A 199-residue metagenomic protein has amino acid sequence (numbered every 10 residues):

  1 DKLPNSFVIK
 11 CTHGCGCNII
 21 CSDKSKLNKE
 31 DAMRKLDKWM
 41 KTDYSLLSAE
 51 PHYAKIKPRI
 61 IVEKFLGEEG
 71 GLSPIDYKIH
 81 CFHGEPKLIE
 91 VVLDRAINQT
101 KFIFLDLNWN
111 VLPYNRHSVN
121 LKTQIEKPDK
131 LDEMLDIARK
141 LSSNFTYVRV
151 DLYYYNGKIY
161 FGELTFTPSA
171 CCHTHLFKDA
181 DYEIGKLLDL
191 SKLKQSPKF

Functional and structural regions predicted by a protein language model:
D1-F7: Charged, often glycine-rich, active-site loop that binds/positions anionic groups
L3, D31-S118: Phosphate-binding site of ATP-dependent enzymes
F7-K41: Glycine-rich phosphate-binding loop of ATP-grasp-fold ATP-dependent ligases
T12, F65-L66, H80, V92 (+2 more regions): Anionic group-transfer/hydrolysis microenvironments
H13, N18-I20, S25, F102-L121 (+5 more regions): C-terminal and inter-domain tail/linker signature
C15-I20, N28-E30, G70-G71, K87-E90 (+3 more regions): Short catalytic/ligand-binding loop motif for oxyanion handling, primarily in non-cytosolic enzymes, centered on
A54-I60, F102-I159: A long amphipathic alpha-helix within ATP-dependent nucleotide-binding catalytic cores
D136, Y154-F199: C-terminal active-site "lid" helix and adjoining low-complexity regulatory extension at the edge of ATP-using catalytic
